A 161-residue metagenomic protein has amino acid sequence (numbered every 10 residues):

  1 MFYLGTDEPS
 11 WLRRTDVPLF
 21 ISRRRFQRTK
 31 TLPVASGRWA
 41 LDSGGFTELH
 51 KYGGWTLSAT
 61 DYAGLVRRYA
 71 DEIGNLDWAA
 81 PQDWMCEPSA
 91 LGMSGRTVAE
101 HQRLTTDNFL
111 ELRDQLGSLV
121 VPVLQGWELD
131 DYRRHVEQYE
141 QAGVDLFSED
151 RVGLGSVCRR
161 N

Functional and structural regions predicted by a protein language model:
M1-N108: Non-catalytic, usually N-terminal nucleic-acid engagement modules in DNA/RNA processing proteins
G64, E100-R103, D107, D114 (+3 more regions): Polar/charged alpha-helical tracts
R68-D77, N108-V120, A142-S148: A structural motif corresponding to the C-terminal end of an alpha-helix and its immediate exit/capping segment
L119-N161: Glycine-rich phosphate/ribose-binding loops and adjacent secondary-structure elements that form binding surfaces
